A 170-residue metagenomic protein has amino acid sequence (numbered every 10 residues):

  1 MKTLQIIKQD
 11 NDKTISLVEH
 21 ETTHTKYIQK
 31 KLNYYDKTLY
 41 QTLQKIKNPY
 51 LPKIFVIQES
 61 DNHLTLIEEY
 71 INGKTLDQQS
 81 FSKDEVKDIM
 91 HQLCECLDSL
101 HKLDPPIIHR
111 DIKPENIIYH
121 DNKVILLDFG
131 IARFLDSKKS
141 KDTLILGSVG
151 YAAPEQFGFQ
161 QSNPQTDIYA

Functional and structural regions predicted by a protein language model:
N11-K37: ATP-binding glycine-rich loop module of kinase domains
K47-V56: Conserved HxN/HPN-centered segment at the entrance to the catalytic loop of eukaryotic protein kinase-like domains
D61-T75: Conserved short submotifs of the Hanks-type protein kinase catalytic core that shape the nucleotide-binding pocket
H101-Y119: Catalytic-loop of the protein kinase fold
D142-E155: Conserved activation segment of eukaryotic-like protein kinases, specifically the C-terminal portion of the activation
D167: Conserved catalytic-loop aspartate of Hanks-type protein kinases
